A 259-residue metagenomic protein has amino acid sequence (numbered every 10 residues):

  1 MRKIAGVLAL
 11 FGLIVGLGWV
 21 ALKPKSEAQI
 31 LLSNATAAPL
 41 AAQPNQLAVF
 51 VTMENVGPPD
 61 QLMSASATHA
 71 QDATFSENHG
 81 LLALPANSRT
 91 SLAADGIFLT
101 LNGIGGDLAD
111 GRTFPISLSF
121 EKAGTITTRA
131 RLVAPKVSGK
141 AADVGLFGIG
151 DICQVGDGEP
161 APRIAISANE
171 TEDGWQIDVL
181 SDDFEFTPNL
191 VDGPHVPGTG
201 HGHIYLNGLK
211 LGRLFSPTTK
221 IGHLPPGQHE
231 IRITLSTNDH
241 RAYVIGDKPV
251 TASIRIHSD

Functional and structural regions predicted by a protein language model:
I4-V20: Hydrophobic membrane-insertion alpha-helices, especially the h-region of bacterial N-terminal signal peptides
Q43-F50, D107-P115: Short, solvent-exposed loop/turn segments enriched in Ser/Thr/Gly
N45-V49, P162-I164, T171-I177: Structural beta-strand segments of beta-rich domains
S76-G106: Intrinsically disordered, low-complexity Pro/Gly/Ser/Thr-rich segments with frequent PxxP/GP/PP motifs and embedded
F114-P115, W175-V179, P225-T237: Short, well-structured beta-strand segments within conserved domains
K122-I126, L211-G212, S236-I245: Short acidic/polar inter-strand loop motif in beta-rich domains
T127-N169, Y243-D247, A252-D259: Extracytoplasmic/periplasmic copper-protein system
R163-I164, L180-G193: Short amphipathic, basic-aromatic surface patches that mediate peripheral association with negatively charged
